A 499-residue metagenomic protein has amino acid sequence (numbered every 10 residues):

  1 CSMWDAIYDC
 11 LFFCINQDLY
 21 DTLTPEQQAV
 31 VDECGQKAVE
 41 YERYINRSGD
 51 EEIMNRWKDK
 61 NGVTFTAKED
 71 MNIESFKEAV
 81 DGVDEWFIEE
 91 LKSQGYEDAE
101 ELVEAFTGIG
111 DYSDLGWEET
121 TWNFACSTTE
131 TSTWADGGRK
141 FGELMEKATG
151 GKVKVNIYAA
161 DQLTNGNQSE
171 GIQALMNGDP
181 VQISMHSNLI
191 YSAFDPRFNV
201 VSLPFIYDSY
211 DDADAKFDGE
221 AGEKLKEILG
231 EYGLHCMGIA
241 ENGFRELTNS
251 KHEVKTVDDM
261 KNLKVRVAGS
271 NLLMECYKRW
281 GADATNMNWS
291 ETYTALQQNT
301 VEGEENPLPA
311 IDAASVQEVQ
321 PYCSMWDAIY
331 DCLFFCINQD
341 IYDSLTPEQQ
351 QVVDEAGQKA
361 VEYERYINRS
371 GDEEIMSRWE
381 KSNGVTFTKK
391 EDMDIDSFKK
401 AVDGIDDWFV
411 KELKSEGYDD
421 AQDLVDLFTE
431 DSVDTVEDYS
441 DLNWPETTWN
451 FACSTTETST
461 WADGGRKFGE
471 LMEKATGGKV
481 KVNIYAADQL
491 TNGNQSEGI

Functional and structural regions predicted by a protein language model:
C1-D212, E223, E227-I499: N-terminal secretory/targeting leader peptides
